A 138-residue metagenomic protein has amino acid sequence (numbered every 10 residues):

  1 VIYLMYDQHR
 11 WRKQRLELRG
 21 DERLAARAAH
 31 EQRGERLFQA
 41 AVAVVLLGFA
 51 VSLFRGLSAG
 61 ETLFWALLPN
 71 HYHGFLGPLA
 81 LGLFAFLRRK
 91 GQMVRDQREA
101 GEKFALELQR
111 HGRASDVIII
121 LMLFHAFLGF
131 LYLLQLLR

Functional and structural regions predicted by a protein language model:
V1-R138: Membrane-embedded alpha-helical bundles that constitute the cytochrome b-like, heme-associated redox core of multi-pass
